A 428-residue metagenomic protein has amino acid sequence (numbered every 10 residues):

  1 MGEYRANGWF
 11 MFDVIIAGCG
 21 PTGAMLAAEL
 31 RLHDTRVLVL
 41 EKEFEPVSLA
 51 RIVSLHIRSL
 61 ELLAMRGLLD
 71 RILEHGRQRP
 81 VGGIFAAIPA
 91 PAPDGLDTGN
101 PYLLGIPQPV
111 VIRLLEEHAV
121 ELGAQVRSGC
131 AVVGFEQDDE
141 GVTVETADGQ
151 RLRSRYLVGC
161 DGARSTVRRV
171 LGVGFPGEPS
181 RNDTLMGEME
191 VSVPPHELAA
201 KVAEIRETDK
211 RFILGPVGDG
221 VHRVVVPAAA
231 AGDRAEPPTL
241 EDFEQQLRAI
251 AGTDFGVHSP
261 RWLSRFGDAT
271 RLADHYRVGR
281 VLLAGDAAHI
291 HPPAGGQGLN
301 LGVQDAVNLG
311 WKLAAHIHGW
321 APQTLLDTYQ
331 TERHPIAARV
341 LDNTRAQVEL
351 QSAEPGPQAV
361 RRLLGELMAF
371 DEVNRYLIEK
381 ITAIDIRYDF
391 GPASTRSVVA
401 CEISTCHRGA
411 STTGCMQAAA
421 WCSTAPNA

Functional and structural regions predicted by a protein language model:
E3-A17, H33, I88-T98, R113-G123 (+3 more regions): Helical substrate-recognition/capping region of FAD-dependent monooxygenase/halogenase enzymes
C19-G20, K42: Glycine-rich Rossmann-fold phosphate-binding loop(s) that bind the pyrophosphate of adenine dinucleotide cofactors
G23-A24: N-terminal Rossmann-fold NAD(P) dinucleotide-binding loop
A28-I52: Glycine-rich FAD pyrophosphate-binding loop
S48-V120, G215-P216: Active-site-adjacent segment of FAD-dependent monooxygenases/related oxidoreductases
H75, E236-Q297, N343: FAD/FMN-dependent oxidoreductases across multiple families
E117, Y156, C160-D268: Conserved FAD-binding catalytic core of PHBH/FMO-like flavoproteins
S128-V142, F266: A conserved short coil-to-beta-strand element within the FAD-binding core of flavoproteins
